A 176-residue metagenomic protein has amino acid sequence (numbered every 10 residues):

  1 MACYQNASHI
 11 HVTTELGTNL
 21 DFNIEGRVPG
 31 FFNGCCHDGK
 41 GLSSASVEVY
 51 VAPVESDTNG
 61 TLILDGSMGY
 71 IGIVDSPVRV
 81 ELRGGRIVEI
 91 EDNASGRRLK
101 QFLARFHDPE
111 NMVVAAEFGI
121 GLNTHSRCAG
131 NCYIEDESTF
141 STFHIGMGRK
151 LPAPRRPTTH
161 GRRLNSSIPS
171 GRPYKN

Functional and structural regions predicted by a protein language model:
M1-R79, R83, R97, A104 (+2 more regions): Active-site bordering "gate/hinge" segments that shape substrate access to catalytic or cofactor-binding pockets
V12-L16, D92, H144: Extended polysaccharide-engagement surfaces of secreted carbohydrate-active enzymes
E25, D92-N93, G148: Surface loops and adjacent helix of pleckstrin homology
Y70-I73, E89-I90, R97-K100, R127-A129: Short acidic/glycine-rich loop or secondary-structure boundary segments that cap or lie
E89-G121: C-terminal, non-catalytic macromolecule-binding modules
P109-P169: Cysteine/selenocysteine-centered motifs that mediate thiol-based redox chemistry or coordinate metal-sulfur cofactors
I168-N176: C-terminal active-site "lid" helix and adjoining low-complexity regulatory extension at the edge of ATP-using catalytic
